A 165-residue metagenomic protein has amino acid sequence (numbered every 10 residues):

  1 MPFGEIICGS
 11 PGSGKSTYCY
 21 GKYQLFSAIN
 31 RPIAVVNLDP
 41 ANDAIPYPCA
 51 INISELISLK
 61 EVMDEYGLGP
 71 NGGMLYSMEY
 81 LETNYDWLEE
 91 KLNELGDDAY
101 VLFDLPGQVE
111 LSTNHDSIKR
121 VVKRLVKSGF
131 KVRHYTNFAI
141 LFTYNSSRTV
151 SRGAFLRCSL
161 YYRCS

Functional and structural regions predicted by a protein language model:
P2-H134, Y144-S146: Nucleotide-state-sensitive switch-loop elements of NTP-binding domains
A34, F130-A139, R152-Y162: Conserved beta-strand/loop subsegment of P-loop NTPase cores
R120-V121, A139-F142, S146-S147, Y162-S165: Ras-like small GTPase catalytic G-domain
